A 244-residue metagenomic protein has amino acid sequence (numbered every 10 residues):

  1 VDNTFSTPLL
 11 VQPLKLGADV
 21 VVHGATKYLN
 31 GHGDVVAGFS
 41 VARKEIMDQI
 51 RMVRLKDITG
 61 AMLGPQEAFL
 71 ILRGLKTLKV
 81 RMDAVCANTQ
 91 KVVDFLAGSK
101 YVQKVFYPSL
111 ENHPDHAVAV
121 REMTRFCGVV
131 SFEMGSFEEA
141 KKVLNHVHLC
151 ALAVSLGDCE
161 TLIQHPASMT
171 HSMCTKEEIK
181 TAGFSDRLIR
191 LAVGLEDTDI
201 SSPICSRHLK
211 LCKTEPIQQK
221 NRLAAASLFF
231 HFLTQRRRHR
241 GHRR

Functional and structural regions predicted by a protein language model:
V1-Y101, F106, A117: Conserved PLP-enzyme active-site core in the AAT-like
V41, A61, G157-C159, I163-P166: Positively charged, small/polar-rich N-terminal and surface patches that mediate targeting and assembly and bind
I58-T59, V147-G157, H208-E215: A common structural junction motif
L70-V80, C127-G135, R190-G194: Short, well-ordered beta-strand elements within core beta-sheets of diverse protein domains
R81, N145, T161-I217: PLP-dependent enzyme catalytic core of the Aspartate aminotransferase-like
Q90-V154, T161, T175-K180: Conserved small-domain helix->loop->beta segment predominantly found in fold-type I
P216-F230: Positively charged N-terminal leader segments that act as targeting/secretion signals
Q235-R244: Short, low-complexity, charge-dense intrinsically disordered segments
